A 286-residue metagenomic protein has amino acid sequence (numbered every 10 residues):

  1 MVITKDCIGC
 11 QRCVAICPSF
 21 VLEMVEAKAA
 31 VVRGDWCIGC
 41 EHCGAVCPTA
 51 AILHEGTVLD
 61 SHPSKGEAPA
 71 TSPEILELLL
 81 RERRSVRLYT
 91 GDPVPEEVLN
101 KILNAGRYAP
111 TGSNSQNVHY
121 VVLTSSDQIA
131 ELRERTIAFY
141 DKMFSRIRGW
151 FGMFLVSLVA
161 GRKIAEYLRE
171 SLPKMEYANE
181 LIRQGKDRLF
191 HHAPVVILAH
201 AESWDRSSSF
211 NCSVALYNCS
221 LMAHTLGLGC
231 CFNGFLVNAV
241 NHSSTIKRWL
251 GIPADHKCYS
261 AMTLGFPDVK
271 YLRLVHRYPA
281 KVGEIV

Functional and structural regions predicted by a protein language model:
M1-V286: Acidic, surface-exposed loops and disordered segments
